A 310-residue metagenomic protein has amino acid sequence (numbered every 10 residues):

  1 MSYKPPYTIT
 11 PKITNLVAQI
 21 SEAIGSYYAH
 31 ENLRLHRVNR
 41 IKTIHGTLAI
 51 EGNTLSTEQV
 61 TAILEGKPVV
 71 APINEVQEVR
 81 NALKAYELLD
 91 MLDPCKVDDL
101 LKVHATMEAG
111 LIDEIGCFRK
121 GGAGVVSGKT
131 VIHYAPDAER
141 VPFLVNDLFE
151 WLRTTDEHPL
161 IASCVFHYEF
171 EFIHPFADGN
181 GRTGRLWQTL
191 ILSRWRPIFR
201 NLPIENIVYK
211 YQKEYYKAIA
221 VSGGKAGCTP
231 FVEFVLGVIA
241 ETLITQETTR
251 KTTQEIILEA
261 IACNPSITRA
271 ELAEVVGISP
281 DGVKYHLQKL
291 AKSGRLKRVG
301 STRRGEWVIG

Functional and structural regions predicted by a protein language model:
M1-G310: FIC/Doc superfamily catalytic core
